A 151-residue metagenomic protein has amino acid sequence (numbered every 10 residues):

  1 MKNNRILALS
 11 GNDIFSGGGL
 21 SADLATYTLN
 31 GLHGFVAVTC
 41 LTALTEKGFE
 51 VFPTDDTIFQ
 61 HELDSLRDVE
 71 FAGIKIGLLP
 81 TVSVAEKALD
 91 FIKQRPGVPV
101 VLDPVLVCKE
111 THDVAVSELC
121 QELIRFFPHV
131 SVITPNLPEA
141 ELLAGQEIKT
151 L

Functional and structural regions predicted by a protein language model:
M1-S10, T134, P138, L142: Long, low-complexity, intrinsically disordered polar/charged segments
K2-A8, L20-K109: Conserved N-terminal subdomain of the carbohydrate kinase-like
L9-G17: Short, glycine-rich nucleotide/cofactor-binding loops
N12-D13, L78, D113: A generic secondary-structure micro-motif detector that highlights 1-2 residue hydrophobic/ambivalent hotspots embedded
I14-F15, P80, K149: Glycine-/small-residue-rich active-site loops that bind phosphorylated ligands and cofactors
S16-L20, D55, V116-L119: Short, conserved glycine- and acidic-residue-centered signature motifs in active-site or ligand-binding loops
D113-L151: Conserved phosphate/ATP/ADP-binding segment of small-molecule kinases
